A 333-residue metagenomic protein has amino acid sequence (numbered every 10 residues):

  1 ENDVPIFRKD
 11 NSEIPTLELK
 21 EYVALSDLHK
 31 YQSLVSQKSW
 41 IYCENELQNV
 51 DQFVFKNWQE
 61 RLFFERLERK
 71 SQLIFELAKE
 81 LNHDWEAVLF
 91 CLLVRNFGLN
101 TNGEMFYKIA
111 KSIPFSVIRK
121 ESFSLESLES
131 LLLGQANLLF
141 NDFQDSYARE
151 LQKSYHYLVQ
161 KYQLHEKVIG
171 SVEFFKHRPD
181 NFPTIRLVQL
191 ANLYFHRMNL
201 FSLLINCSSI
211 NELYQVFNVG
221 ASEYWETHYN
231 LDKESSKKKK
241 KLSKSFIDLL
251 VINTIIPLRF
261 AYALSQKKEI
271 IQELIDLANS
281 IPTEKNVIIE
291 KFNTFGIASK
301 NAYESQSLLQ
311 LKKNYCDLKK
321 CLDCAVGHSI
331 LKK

Functional and structural regions predicted by a protein language model:
E1-N2, Y22, G98, F260 (+1 more regions): Residue-level marker of positions within ordered structural domains that often coincide with functionally constrained
N2-K56: Compact, glycine/acidic-enriched structural inserts
D3-R8, E80, L311-K312: Catalytic micro-motifs at enzyme active sites that drive phosphoryl/nucleotidyl and oxygen chemistry
E18-K20, V94, I256, L309 (+1 more regions): Residues in well-ordered beta-strands of folded domains
L34-S36, F106, A110, A325-H328 (+1 more regions): General N-terminal targeting signals
E46-I74: Intrinsically disordered, low-complexity terminal/linker regions enriched in Pro/Ser/Gly and acidic residues
F63-S307, K320: Hydrophobic, aromatic-lined core segments that form the binding pocket/scaffold for planar heteroaromatic ligands
Q306-K333: Cysteine-cluster motifs in flexible loop/terminal segments that predominantly coordinate metals
